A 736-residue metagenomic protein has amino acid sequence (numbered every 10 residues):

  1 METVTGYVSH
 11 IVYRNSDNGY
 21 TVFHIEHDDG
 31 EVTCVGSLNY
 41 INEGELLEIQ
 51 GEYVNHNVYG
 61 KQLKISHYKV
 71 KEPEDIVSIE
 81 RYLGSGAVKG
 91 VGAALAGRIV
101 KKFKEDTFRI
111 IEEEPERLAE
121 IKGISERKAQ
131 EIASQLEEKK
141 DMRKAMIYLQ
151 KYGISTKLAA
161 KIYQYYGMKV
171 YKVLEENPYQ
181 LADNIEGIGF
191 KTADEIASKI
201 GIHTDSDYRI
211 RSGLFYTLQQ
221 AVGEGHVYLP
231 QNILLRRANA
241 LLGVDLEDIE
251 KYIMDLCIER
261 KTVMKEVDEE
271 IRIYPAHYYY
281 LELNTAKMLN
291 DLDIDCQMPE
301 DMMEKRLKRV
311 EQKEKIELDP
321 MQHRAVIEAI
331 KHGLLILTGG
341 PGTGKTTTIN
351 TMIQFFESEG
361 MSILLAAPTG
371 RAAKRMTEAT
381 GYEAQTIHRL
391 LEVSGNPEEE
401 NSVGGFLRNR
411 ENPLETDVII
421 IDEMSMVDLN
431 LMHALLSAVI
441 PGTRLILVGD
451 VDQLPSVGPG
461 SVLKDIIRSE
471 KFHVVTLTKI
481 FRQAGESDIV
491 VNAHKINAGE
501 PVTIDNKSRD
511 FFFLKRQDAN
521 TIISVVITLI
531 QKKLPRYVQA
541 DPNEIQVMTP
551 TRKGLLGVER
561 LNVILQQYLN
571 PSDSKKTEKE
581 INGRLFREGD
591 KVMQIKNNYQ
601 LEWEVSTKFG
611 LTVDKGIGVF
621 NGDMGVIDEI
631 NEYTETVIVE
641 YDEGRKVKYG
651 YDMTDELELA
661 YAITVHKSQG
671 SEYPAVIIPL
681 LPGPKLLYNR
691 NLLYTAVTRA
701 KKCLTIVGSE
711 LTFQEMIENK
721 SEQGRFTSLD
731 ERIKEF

Functional and structural regions predicted by a protein language model:
M1-K305: Accessory, non-ATPase domains that flank or precede helicase/AAA+ motor cores in DNA-metabolism machines
K315-K331: N-terminal pre-P-loop "Q-motif" helix
K331-L337: Pre-Walker A (Motif I) flank of P-loop NTPase domains
K345: Conserved lysine of the Walker
T348, M352: Hydrophobic positions on the alpha1 helix immediately C-terminal to the Walker A/P-loop
F355, E359-M361, G370-K374, A379 (+6 more regions): Conserved helicase motor core of SF1/SF2 NTP-dependent helicases
V451-I617, F736: Conserved helicase motor core of P-loop NTPases
G616, N621-F736: C-terminal accessory regions
